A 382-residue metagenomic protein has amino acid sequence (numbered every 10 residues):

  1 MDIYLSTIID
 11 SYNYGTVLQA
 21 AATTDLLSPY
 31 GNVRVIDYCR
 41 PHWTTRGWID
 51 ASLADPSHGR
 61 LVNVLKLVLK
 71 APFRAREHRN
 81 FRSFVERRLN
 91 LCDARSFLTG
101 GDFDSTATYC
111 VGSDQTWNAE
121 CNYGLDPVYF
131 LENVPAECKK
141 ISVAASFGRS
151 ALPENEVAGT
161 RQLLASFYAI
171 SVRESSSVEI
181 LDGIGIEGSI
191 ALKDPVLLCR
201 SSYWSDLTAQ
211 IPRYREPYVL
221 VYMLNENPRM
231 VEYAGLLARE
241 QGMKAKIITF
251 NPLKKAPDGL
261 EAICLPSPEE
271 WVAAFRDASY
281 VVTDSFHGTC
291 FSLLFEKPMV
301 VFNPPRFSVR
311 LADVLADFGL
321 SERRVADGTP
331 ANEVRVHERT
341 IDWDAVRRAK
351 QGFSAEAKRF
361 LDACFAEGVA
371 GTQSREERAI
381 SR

Functional and structural regions predicted by a protein language model:
D2, K139, Y214-V219, M243-K244: Charged active-site motifs of nucleotide-sugar-dependent glycosyltransferases
D2-Y14, L18-Q162: Aromatic- and Gly/Pro-rich donor/ligand-binding loops that form nucleotide- or phosphate-bearing donor binding pockets
L91-T106, W117-Y123, A144-Y218, M223: A nucleotide-sugar donor-handling region in carbohydrate enzymes
V111, V172, V282-T283: Short beta-strand scaffold positions
I141-R149, I180-L181, M223, R229-S267 (+1 more regions): Catalytic donor nucleotide-activated moiety binding site of glycosyltransferases and closely related
S189-L197, S201, F250-L253, P257-D284 (+1 more regions): Donor nucleotide-activated moiety binding/catalytic core segment of transferases that use nucleotide-activated donors
A262, A316-R382: Leloir-type glycosyltransferase catalytic cores
A274-V314: A donor-sugar binding/catalytic signature common to diverse glycosyltransferases and related nucleotide-sugar
